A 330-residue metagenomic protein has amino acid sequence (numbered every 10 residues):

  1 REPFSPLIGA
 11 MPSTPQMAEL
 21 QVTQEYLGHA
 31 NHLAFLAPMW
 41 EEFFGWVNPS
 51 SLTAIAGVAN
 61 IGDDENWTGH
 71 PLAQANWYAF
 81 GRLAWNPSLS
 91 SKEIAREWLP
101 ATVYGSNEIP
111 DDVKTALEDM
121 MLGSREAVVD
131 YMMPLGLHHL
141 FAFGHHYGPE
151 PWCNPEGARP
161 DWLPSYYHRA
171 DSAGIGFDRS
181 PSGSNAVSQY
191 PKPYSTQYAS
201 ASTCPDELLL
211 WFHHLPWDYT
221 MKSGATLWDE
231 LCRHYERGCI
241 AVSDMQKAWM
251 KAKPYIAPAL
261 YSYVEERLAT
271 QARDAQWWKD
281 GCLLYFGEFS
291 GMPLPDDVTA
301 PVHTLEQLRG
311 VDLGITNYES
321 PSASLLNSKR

Functional and structural regions predicted by a protein language model:
R1-L52, A56-V58: Active-site capping/gating regions of soluble enzymes
W46-R330: Catalytic domains of carbohydrate-active enzymes that cleave complex glycans
